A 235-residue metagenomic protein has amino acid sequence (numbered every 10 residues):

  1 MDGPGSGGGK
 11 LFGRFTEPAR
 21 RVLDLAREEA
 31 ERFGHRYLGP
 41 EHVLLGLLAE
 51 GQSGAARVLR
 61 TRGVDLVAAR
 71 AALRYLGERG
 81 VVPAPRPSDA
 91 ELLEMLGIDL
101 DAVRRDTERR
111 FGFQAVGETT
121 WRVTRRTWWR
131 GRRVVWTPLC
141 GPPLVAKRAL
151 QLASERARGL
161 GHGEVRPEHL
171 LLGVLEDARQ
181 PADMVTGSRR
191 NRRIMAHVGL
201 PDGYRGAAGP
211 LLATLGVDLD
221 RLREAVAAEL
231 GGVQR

Functional and structural regions predicted by a protein language model:
M1-R235: Histone-fold recognition with a strong bias for associated Lys/Arg-rich disordered tails
